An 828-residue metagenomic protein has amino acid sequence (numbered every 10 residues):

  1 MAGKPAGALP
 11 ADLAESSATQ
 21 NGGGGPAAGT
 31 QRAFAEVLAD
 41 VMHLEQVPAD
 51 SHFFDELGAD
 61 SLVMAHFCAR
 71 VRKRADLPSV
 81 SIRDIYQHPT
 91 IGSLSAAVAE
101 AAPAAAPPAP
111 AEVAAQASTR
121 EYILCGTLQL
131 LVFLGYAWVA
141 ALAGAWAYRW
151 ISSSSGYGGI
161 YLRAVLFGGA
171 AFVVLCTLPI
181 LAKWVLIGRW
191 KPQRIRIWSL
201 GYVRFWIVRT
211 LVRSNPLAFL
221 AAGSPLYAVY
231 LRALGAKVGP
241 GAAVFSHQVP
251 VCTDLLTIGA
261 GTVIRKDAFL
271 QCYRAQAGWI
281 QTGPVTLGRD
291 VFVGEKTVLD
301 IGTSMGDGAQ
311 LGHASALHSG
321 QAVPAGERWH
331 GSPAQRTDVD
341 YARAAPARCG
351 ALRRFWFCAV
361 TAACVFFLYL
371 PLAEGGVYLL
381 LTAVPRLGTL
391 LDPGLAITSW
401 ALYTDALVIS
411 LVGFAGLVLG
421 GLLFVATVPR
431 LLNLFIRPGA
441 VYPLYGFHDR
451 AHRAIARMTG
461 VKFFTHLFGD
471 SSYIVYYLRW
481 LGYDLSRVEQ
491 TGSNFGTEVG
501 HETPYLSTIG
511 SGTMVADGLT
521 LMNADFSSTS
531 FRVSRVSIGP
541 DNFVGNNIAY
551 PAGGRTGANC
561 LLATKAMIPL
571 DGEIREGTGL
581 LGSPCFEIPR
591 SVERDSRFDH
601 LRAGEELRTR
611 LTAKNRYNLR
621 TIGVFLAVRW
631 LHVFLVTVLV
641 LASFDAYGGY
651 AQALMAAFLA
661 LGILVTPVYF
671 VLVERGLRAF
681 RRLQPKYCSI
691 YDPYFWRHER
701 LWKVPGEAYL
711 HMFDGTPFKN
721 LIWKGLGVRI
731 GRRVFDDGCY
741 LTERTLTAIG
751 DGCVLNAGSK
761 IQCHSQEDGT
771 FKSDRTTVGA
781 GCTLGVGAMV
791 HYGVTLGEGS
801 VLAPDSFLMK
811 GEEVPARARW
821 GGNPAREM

Functional and structural regions predicted by a protein language model:
M1-G24: AMP-dependent adenylate-forming
S16-N21, A69-A111: Flexible metal-binding regulatory segments at protein termini and peripheral loops
S17-V47, V63-R70, R74: Thiotemplate assembly-line natural product biosynthesis machinery
N21-G29, P48-V63, S79-G92, G261: Glycine-rich loop motifs involved in handling phospho/adenylate chemistry
P108-G235, P324-Y483, R575-G727, P815-M828: Terminal amphipathic alpha-helical/low-complexity segments used for targeting or macromolecular assembly
P179, V185, T257, V263-L370 (+2 more regions): Glycine-rich hexapeptide-repeat left-handed beta-helix
F205-D290, E295-T303, L434-P438, Y442 (+5 more regions): Left-handed beta-helix
